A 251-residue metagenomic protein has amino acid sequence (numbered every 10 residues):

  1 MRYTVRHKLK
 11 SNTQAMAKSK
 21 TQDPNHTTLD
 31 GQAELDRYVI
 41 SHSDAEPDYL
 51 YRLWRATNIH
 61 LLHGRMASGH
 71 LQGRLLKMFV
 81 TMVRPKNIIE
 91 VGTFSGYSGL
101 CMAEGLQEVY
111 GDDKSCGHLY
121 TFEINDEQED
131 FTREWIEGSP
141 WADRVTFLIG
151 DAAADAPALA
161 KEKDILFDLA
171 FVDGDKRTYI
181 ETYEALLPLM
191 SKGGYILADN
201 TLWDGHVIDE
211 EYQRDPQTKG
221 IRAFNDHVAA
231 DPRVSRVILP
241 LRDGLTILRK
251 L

Functional and structural regions predicted by a protein language model:
M1-L169, K176-L197, T201-L251: A short alpha-helical cap/connector motif
